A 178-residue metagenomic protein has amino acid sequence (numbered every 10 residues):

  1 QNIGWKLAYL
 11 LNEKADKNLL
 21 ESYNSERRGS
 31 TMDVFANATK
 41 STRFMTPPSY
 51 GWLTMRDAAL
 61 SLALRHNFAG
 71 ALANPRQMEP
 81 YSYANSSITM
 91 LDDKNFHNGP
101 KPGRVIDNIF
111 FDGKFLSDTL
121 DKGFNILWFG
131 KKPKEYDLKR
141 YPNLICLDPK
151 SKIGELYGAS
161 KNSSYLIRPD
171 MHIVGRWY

Functional and structural regions predicted by a protein language model:
Q1-K6: Functional cores that coordinate and move charged inorganic groups
Y9-Y178: Helical substrate-recognition/capping region of FAD-dependent monooxygenase/halogenase enzymes
